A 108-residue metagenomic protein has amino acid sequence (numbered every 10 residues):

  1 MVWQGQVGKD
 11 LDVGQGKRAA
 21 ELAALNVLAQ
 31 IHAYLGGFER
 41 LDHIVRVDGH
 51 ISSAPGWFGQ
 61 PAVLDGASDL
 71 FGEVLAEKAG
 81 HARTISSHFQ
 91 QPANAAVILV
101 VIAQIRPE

Functional and structural regions predicted by a protein language model:
M1-E108: Short, polar/acidic, helix-capping and beta-turn segments at strand->helix junctions that line the mouths
